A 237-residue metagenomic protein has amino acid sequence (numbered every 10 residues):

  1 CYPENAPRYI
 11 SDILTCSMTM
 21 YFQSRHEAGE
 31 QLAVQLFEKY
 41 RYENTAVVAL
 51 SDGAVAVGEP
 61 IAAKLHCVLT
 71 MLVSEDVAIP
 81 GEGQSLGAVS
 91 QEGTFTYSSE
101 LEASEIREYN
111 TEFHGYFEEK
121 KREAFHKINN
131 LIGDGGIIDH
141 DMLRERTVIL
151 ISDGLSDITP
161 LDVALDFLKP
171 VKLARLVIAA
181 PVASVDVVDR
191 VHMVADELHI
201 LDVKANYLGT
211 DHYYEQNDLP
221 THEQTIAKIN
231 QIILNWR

Functional and structural regions predicted by a protein language model:
C1-R237: PRPP-associated nucleotide enzymes
